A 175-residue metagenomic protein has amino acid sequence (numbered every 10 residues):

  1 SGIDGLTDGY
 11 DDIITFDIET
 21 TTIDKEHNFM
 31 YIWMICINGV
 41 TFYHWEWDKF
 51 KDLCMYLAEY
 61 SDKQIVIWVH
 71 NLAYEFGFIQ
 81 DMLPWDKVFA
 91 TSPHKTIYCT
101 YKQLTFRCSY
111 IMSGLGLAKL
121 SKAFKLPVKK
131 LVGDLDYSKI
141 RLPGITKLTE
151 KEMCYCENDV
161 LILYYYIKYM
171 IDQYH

Functional and structural regions predicted by a protein language model:
S1-I14, I18: N-terminal accessory regions of nucleic-acid-interacting proteins
D8-D12, I32, A58: N-terminal-proximal low-complexity accessory segments that begin disordered and transition into the first
I18, D24-H27, R141-H175: Common nucleic-acid-contacting/processivity interface regions adjacent to the catalytic cores of nucleic-acid enzymes
I18-T20, H70-N71: Flexible glycine-rich surface loops and low-complexity tracts that mediate binding to linear polymers
T20, D24-Y43: RNase H-like nuclease fold core
E26-M30, Q80-L83, K119, I167-K168: Short coil/turn segments at secondary-structure boundaries
G39-L148, C154-N158: Conserved DEDDh/DEDDy metal-dependent 3′-5′ exonuclease domain
